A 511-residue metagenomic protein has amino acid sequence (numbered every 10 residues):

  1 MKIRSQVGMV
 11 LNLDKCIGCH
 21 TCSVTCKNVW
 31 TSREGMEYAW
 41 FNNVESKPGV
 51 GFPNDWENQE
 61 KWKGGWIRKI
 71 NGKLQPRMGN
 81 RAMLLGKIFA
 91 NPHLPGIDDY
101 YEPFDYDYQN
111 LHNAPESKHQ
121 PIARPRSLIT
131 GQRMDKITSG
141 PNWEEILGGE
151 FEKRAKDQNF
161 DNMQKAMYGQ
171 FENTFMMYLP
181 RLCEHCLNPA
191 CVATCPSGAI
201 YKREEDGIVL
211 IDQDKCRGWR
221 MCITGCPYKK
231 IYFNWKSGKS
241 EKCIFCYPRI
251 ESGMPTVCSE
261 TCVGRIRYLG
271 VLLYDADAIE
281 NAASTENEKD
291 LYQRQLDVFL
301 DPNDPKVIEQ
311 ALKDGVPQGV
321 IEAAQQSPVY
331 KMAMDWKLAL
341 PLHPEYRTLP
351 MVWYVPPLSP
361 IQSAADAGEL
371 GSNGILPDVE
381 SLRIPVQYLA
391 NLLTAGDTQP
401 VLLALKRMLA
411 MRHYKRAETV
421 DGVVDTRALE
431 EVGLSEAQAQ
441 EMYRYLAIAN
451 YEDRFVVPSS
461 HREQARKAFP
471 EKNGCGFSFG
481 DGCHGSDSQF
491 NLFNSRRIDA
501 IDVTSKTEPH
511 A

Functional and structural regions predicted by a protein language model:
M1-A511: Non-ligating segments of multi-cofactor redox enzymes
